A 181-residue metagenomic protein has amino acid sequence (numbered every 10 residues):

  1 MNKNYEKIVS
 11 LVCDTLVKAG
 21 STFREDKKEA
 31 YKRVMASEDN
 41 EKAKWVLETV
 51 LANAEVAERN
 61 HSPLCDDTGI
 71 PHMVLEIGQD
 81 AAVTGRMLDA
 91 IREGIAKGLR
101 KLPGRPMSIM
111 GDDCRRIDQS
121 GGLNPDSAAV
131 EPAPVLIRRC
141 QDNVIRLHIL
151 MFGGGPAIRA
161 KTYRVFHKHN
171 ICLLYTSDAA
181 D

Functional and structural regions predicted by a protein language model:
M1-P132, I137, D142-L173: Non-transmembrane, aqueous-exposed alpha-helical and coiled segments at domain scale
Y175-D181: Conserved small/polar residues in nucleotide/adenosyl-binding loops
